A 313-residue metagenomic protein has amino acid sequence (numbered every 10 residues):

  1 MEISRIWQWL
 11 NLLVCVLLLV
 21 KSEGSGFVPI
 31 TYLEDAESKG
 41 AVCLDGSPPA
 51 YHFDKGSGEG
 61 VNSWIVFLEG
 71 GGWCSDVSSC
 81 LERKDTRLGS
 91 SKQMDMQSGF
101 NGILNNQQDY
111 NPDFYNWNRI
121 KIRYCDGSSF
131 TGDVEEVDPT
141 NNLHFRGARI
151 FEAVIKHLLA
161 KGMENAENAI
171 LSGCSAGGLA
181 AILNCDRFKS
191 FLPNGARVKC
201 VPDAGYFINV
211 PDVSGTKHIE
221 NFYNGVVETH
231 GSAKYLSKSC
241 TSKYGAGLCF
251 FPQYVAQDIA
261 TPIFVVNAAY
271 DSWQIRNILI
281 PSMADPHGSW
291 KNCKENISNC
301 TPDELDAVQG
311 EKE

Functional and structural regions predicted by a protein language model:
E2-E313: C-terminal His-loop and adjacent cap/lid subdomain of alpha/beta-hydrolase
